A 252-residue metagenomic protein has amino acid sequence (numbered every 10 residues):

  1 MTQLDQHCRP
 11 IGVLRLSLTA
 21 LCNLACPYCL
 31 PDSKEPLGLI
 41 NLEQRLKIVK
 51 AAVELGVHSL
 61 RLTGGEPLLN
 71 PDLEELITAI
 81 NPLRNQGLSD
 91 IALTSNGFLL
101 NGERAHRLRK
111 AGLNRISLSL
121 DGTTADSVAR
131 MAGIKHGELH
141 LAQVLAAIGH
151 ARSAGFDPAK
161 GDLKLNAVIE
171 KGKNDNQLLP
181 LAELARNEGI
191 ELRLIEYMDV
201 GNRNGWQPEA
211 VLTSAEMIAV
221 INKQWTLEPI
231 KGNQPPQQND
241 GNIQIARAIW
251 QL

Functional and structural regions predicted by a protein language model:
M1-D90: Conserved alpha-helical substructure of the radical SAM core
G12-L16, L60-L62, I91-L93, I116-L118 (+2 more regions): Hydrophobic faces of well-ordered beta-strands that scaffold small-molecule active sites in alpha/beta enzyme cores
C22, D121, R152-G155: A broad, low-specificity signal for short, low-complexity segments enriched in glycine/proline and polar/charged
E35-K47, P67-R115, L120-S127, I134-Q143 (+2 more regions): Canonical radical SAM enzyme core domain
D126-A129, H136-L145, G149-L252: Radical SAM enzyme [4Fe-4S]-AdoMet core and its adjacent flexible, acidic and glycine-rich loops/tails across
